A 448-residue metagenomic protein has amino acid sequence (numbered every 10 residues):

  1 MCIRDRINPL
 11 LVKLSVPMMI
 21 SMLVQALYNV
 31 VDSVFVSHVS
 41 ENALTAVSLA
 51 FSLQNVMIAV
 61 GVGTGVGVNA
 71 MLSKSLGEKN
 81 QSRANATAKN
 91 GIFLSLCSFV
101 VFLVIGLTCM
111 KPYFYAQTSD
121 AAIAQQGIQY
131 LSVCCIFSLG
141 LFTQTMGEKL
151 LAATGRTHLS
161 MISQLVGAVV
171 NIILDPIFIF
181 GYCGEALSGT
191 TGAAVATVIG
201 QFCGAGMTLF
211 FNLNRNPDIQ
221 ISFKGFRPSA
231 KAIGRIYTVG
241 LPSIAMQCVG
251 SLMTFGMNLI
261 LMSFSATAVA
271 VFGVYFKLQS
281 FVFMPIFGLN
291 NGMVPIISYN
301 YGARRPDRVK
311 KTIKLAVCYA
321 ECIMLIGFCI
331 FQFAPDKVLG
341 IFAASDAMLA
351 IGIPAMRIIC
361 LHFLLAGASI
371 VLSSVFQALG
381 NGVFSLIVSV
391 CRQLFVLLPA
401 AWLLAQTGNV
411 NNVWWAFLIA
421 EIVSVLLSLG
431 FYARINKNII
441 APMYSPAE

Functional and structural regions predicted by a protein language model:
I3-S15, L72-L139, E185-L241, I297-H362 (+1 more regions): Short alpha-helical transmembrane segments in multi-pass integral membrane proteins
R6-V34, H38-V39, N55-G67, M71 (+6 more regions): N-terminal transmembrane alpha-helices
K13-D32, V133, Q144, G167 (+5 more regions): Transmembrane helical elements of multi-pass membrane transporters/channels
L23, L27-T45, F114-A121, I177-S188 (+5 more regions): Helix-terminus/linker motif at the lipid-water interface of multi-pass membrane proteins
E41-S52, G127, L131, A194 (+2 more regions): Small-residue hotspots at the loop-to-helix junctions and early N-terminal turns of transmembrane alpha-helices
L44-V104, L141-S160, V271-P335, A366-V388: Small-residue-rich hydrophobic transmembrane alpha-helices
G65, C134-A152, S160-A168, A193-T208 (+4 more regions): Short runs within selected transmembrane alpha-helices of multi-pass transporters and secretion channels
G106, K149, D175, I179 (+7 more regions): Structural signal for membrane-spanning alpha-helices in multi-pass inner-membrane proteins, emphasizing helix cores
